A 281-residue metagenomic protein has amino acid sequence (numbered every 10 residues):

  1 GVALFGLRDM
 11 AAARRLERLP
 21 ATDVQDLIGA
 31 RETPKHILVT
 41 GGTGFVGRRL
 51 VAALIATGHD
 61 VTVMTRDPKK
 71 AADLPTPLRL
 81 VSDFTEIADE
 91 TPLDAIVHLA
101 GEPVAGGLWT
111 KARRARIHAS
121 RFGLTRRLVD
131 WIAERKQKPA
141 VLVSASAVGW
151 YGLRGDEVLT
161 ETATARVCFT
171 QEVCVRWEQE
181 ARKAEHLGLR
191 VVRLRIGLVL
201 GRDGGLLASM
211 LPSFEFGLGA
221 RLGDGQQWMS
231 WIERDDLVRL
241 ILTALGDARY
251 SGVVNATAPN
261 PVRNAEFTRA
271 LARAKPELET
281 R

Functional and structural regions predicted by a protein language model:
G1-H36: Non-catalytic terminal and boundary segments that flank Rossmann-like NAD(P)-dependent oxidoreductase
D26-P34, D247-R281: Mid/C-terminal beta-alpha module of Rossmann-like enzyme folds, strongest in SDR-family dehydrogenases/epimerases
P34-T57: N-terminal Rossmann NAD(P)H-binding glycine-rich loop of SDR-like oxidoreductase domains
K70-R127: NAD(P)H-binding glycine-rich loop region in Rossmannoid oxidoreductase-like domains and their noncatalytic homologs
R114, T125-C168: Conserved Rossmann-fold NAD(P)-dependent oxidoreductase catalytic core, especially the SDR/UDP-sugar
S146, Q179-R202: Conserved beta-loop-beta element that borders a ligand/cofactor-binding pocket
A165-T170, G197-G204, D224-R234: Glycine-rich "substrate-gating" loop/helix at the edge of Rossmann-like oxidoreductase active sites
R182, L211-G219, Q226-P261: Alpha-helical substrate-binding/gating segment
